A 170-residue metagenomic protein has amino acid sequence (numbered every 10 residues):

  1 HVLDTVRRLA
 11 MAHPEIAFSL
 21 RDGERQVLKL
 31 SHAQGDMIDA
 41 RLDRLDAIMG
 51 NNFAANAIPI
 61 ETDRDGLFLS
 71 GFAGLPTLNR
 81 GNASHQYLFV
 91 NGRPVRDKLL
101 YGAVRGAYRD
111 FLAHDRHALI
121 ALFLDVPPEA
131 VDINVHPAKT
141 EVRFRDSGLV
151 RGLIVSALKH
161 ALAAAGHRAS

Functional and structural regions predicted by a protein language model:
H1-S170: N-terminal phosphate-binding caps/lids of nucleotide- and nucleic-acid-binding domains
